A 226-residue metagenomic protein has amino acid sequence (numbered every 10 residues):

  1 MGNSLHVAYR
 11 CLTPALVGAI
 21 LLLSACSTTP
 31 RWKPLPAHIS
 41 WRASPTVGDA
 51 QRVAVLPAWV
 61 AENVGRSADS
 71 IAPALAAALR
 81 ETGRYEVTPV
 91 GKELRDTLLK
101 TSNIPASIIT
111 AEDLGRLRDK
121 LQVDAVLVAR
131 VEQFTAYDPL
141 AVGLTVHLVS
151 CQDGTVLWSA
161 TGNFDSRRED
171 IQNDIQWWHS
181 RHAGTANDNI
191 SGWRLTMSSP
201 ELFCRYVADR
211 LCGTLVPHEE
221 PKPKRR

Functional and structural regions predicted by a protein language model:
G2-A15: Bacterial N-terminal signal peptides that target proteins for export
T13-S24: Bacterial N-terminal signal peptides
C26-D49, K120, P139-A141, C151-R226: C-terminal/domain-edge helix-coil "capping" segments
C26-G65, T101-I108, E112, R130: Charged/polar interaction segments and conserved charged motifs
A50-R52, E62-V126, V207-P221: N-terminal segment of the mature soluble domain
R52-P57, V126-R130, G143-H147, S159: Soluble periplasmic/extracytoplasmic beta-strand elements of cell-envelope proteins
V60-N63, E93-T97, E132-Y137, N163-R167: Solvent-exposed loop/turn segments at secondary-structure junctions within structured extracellular/periplasmic domains
R116-V142: Mid-length scaffold segments of soluble, non-membrane domains
